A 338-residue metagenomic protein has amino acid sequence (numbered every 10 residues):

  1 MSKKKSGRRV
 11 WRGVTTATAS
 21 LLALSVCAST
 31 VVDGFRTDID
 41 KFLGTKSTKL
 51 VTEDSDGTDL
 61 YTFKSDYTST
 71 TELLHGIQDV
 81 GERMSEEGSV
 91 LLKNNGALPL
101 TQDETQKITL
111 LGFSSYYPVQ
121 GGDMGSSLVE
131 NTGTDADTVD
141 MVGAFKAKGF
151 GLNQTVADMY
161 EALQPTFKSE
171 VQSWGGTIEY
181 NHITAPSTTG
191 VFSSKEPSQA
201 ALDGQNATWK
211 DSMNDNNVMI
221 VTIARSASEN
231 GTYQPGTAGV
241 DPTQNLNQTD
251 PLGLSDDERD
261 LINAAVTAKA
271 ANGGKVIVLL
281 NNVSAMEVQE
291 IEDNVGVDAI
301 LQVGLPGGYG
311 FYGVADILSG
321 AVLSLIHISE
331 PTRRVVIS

Functional and structural regions predicted by a protein language model:
M1-S329, R333, S338: C-terminal non-catalytic regions of proteins with extracellular/luminal or membrane-system context
